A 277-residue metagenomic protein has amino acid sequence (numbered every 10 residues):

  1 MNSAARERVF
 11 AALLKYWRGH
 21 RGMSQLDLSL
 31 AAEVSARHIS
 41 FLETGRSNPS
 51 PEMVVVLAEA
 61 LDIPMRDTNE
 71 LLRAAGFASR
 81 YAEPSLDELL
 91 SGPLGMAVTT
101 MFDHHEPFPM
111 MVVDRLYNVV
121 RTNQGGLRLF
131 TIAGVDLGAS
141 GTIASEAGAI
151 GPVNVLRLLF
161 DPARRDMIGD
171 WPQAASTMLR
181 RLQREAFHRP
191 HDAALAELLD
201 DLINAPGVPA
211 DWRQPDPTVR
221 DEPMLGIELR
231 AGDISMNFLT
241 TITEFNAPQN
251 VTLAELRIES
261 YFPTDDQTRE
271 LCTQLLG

Functional and structural regions predicted by a protein language model:
M1-R21: A short, Lys/Arg-rich alpha-helix, primarily the initiator
A12, G22-M23, P49-E52: Residue-level signal for the short linker/turn that defines the boundary of a DNA-recognition helix
G19, L30, E59: Alpha-helical residues within the helix-turn-helix
A32-N48, A58: Recognition helix of helix-turn-helix/homeodomain-like DNA-binding domains that insert into the DNA major groove
E52-V55, E59-G92: Short amphipathic recognition helices of helix-turn-helix/homeodomain-type DNA-binding modules
L90, M96-P107, V113, V120-G277: Hydrophobic protein-protein interaction segments
